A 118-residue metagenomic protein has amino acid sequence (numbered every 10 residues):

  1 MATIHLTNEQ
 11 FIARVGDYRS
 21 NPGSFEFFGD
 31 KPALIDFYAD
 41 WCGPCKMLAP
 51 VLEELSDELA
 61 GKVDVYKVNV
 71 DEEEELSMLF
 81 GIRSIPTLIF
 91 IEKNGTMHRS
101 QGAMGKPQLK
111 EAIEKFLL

Functional and structural regions predicted by a protein language model:
M1-I12, E114, L118: N-terminal targeting signals for export/organelle localization
H5, F37, L52-S56, A60-E75: Thiol-based oxidoreductase modules, predominantly thioredoxin-like and allied folds used for disulfide exchange
T7-A33: A short beta-strand-turn-helix
D30-A33, F37-W41, S84: Short pre-active-site segment immediately N-terminal to redox-active cysteine/selenocysteine motifs in thiol-based
F37-V51: Conserved redox-active cysteine motifs that mediate thiol-disulfide chemistry, especially di-cysteine Cys-X(1-2)-Cys
K46, L79-R83: A short glycine-leucine-enriched loop at secondary-structure breakpoints that most characteristically corresponds
E54, L79-F80, K106: Chalcogenol-based redox active-site neighborhoods
S84, I89-L118: Non-catalytic, surface beta->alpha helical segment in thiol-disulfide oxidoreductase systems
